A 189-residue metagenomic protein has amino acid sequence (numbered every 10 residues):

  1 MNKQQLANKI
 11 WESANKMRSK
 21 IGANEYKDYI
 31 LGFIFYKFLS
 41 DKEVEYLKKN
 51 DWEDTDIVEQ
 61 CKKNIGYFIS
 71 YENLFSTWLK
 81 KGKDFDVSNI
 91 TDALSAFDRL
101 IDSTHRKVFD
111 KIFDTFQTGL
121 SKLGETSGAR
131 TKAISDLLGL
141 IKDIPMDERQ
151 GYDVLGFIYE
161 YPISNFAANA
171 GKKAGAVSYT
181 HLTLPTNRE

Functional and structural regions predicted by a protein language model:
M1-L182: Non-catalytic, mostly N-terminal accessory regions of nucleic-acid modification and defense proteins
H181, T186-E189: Single conserved hydrophobic/aromatic residue that forms the stacking wall/gate of nucleotide- or nucleobase-binding
